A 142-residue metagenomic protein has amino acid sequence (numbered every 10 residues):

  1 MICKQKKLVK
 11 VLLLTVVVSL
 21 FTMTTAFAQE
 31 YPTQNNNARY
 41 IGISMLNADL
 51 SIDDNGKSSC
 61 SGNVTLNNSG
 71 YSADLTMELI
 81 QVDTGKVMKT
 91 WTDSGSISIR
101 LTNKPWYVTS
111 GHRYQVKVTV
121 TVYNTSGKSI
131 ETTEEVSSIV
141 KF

Functional and structural regions predicted by a protein language model:
I2-A28: Sec-dependent N-terminal signal peptides of Gram-positive bacterial secreted proteins and lipoproteins
F27-F142: Mature extracytoplasmic or otherwise solvent-exposed domains
